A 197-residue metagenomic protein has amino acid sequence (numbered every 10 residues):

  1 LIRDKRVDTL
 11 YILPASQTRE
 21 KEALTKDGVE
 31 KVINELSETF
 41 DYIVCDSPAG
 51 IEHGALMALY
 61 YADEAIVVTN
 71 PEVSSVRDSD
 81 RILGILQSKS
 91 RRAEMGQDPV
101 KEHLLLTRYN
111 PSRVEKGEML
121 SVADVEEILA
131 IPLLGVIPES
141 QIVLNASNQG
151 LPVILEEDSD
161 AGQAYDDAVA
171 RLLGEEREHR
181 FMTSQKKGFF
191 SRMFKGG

Functional and structural regions predicted by a protein language model:
L1-E38, S147-N148: P-loop/Walker-type NTP enzyme "switch/lid" segment
L13, D46, S79, I137 (+1 more regions): Residue-level signature of catalytic and energy-coupling elements of molecular machines, predominantly ATP/GTP-dependent
E20-K21, E52, R113, L144: Conserved protein kinase catalytic core
T25, V29, E72-S75, A161: Short, conserved glycine- and acidic-residue-centered signature motifs in active-site or ligand-binding loops
G28, G50, I142: Residue-level recognition of oxygen-bearing side chains
E35-E38, Y42, P48-P132: Conserved catalytic-core segment of NTP-binding enzymes
A93-G197: C-terminal lobe/tail of nucleotide-utilizing enzymes
